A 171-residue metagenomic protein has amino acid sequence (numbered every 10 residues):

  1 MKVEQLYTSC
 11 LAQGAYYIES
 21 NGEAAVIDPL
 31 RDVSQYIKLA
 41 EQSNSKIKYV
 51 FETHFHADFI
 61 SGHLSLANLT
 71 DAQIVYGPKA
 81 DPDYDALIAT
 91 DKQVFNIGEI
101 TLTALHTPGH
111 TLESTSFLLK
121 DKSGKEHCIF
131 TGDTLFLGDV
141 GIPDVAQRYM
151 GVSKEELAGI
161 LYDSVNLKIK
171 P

Functional and structural regions predicted by a protein language model:
M1-K46, F117-G132, L137-G138: Conserved beta-strand hairpin/beta-sheet module of binuclear metal-dependent hydrolase folds, prominently
E4, L102-L105: Conserved N-terminal boundary motif of the eukaryotic protein kinase catalytic domain
T8-C10, P108-T111: A short catalytic or substrate-binding loop motif that flags glycine-/basic-rich loops and adjacent residues that bind
A24, T101, T111-P171: Metallo-beta-lactamase
V26-I27, I47-H56, V75-P78, H106-G109 (+3 more regions): Active-site neighborhood of phospho(di)ester-bond hydrolases with catalytic His/Asp-centered motifs
V33-S34, F55-I60, D81-Y84, L112-E113 (+1 more regions): Active-site environment of divalent metal-dependent phosphoester hydrolases
V33-V75: Active-site metal-binding motif and surrounding structural segment of the metallo-beta-lactamase
H63, A72-I74, K79-T103, F117 (+2 more regions): Hydrophobic, small-residue-rich alpha-helical packing segments that form membrane-like cores
